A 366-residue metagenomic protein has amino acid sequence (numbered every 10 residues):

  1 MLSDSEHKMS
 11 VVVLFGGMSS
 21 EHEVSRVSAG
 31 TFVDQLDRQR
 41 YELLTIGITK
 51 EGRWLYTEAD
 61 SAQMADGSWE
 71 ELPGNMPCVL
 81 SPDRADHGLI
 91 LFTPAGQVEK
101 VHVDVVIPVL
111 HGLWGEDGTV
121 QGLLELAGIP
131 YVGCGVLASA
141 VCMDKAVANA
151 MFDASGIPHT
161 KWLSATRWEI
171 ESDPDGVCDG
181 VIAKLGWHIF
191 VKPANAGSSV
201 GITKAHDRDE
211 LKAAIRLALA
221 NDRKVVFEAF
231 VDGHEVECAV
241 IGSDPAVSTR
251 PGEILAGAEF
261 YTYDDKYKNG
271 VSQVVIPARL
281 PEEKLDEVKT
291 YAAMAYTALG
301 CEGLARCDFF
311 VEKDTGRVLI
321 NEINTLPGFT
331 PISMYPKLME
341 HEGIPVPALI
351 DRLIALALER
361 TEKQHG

Functional and structural regions predicted by a protein language model:
M1-L137, V141-M143, V147, T166-D179 (+1 more regions): ATP-binding N-terminal substructure of ATP-dependent carboxylate-amine bond-forming enzymes
L2-S10, F15-M18, R38, D153 (+1 more regions): ATP-dependent carboxylate activation and anion-phosphoryl transfer catalytic cores that bind Mg-ATP to form
L43, P130-Y131, H159, I189 (+1 more regions): Hydrophobic beta-strand scaffold residues
T49-G52, E169, N195-G197, V231-H234 (+4 more regions): Glycine-rich beta-alpha junction loops
F152-D153, I182-V200, R223-D232, V236: ATP-grasp fold ATP-binding core
A154-P193: Rossmann-like NAD(P)H-binding beta-loop-alpha module
T203-T290, D314-L319: Phosphate-binding site of ATP-dependent enzymes
